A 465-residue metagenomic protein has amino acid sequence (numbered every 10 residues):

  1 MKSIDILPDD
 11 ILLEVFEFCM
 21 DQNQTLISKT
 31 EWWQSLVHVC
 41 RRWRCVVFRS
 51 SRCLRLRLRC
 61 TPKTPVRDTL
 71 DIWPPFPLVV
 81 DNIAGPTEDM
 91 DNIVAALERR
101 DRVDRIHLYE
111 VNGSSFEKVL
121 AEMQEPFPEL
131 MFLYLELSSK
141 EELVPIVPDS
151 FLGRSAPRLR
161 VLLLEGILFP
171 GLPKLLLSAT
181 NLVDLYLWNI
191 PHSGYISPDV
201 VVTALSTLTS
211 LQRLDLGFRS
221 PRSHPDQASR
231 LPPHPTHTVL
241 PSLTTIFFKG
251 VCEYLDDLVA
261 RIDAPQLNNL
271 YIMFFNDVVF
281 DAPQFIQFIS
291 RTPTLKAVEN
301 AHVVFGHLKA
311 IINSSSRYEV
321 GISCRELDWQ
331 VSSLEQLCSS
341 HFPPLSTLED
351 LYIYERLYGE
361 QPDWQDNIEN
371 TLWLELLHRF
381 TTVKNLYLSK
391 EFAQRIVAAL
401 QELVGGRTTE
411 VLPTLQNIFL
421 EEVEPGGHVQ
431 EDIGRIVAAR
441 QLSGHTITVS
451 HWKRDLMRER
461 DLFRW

Functional and structural regions predicted by a protein language model:
M1-W465: Leucine-rich repeat
